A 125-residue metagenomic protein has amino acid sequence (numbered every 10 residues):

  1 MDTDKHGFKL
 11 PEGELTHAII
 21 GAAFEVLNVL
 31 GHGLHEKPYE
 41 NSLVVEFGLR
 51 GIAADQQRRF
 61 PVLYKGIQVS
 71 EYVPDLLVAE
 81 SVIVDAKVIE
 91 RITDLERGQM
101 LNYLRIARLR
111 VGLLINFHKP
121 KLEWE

Functional and structural regions predicted by a protein language model:
M1-F8: Short, low-complexity, charge-dense intrinsically disordered segments
F8-A18, F24, G66-V78: Accessory recognition modules or surfaces
E12-I20, H32, E36, E40 (+1 more regions): Nuclease catalytic cores
A18, A22-V26, E46, R50: Generic non-transmembrane alpha-helical segments
G31, A54, P74-I92, Y103: Conserved catalytic cores of phosphodiester-cleaving nucleases, focusing on short active-site segments
S42, L49, D55, E71-V73 (+2 more regions): Short connector loops at helix/strand junctions that flank enzyme active sites, especially segments positioning acidic
G48-G66: A short acidic/basic microdomain associated with nuclease active sites
K87-E125: Nucleic-acid nuclease catalytic cores
